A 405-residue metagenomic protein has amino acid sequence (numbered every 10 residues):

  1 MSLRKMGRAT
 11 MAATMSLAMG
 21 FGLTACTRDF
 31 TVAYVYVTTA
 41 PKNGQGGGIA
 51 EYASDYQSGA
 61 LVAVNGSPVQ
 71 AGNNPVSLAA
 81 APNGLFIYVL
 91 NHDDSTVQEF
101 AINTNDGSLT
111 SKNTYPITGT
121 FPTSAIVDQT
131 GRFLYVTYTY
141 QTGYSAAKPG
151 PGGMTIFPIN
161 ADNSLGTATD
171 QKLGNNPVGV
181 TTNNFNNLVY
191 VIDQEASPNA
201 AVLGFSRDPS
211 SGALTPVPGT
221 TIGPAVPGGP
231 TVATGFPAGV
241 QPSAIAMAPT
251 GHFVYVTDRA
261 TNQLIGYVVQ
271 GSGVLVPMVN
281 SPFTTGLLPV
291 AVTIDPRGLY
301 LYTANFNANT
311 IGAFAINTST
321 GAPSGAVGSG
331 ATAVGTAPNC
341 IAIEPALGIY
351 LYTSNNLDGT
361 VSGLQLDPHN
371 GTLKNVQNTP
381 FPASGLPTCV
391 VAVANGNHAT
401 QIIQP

Functional and structural regions predicted by a protein language model:
S2-A13: Bacterial N-terminal signal peptides that target proteins for export
K5, G22-P405: Predominantly soluble domains enriched in secretory-pathway, periplasmic, or organellar proteins
A12-G22: Bacterial N-terminal signal peptides
